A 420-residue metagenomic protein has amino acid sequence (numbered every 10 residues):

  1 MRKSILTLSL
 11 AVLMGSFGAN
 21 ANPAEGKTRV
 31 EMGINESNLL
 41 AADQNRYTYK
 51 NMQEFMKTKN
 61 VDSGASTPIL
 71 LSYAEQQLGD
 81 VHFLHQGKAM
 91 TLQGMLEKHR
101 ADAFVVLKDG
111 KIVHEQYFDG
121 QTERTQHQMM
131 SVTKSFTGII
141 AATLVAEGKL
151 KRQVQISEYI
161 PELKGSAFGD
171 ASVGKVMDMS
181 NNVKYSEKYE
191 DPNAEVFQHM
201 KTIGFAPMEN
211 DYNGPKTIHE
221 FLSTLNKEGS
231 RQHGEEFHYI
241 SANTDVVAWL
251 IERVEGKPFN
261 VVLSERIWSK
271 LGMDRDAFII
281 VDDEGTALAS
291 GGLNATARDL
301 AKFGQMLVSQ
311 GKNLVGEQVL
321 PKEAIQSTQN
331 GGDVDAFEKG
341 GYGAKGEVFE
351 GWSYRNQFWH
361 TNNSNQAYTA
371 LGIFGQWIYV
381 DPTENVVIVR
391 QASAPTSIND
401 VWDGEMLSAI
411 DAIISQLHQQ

Functional and structural regions predicted by a protein language model:
M1-A21: Gram-negative bacterial Sec-dependent N-terminal signal peptides
A19-Q121, D178, N182, L222-T224 (+1 more regions): N-terminal leader/targeting segments and the immediately adjacent pre-domain N-terminus
N22-N35, A367-Q420: Structured C-terminal helix/loop/strand segments within mature extracytoplasmic catalytic/sensor domains
G110, Q128-R152, V176, V247-I251 (+1 more regions): Active-site SXXK
E123-R124, K188-E190, T202-E284: Catalytic-site signature segments of enzymes, centered on catalytic residues
A146-K188, K257-G291, A295: Active-site helix/loop module of the DD-peptidase/beta-lactamase fold, centered on the serine-lysine SxxK catalytic
D178-M179, A242-L250, A289-N313, Q376-A392: Active-site-proximal alpha-helical segments within enzyme catalytic domains
M273-F278, Q329-V387: Active-site Gly/Thr loop motif
